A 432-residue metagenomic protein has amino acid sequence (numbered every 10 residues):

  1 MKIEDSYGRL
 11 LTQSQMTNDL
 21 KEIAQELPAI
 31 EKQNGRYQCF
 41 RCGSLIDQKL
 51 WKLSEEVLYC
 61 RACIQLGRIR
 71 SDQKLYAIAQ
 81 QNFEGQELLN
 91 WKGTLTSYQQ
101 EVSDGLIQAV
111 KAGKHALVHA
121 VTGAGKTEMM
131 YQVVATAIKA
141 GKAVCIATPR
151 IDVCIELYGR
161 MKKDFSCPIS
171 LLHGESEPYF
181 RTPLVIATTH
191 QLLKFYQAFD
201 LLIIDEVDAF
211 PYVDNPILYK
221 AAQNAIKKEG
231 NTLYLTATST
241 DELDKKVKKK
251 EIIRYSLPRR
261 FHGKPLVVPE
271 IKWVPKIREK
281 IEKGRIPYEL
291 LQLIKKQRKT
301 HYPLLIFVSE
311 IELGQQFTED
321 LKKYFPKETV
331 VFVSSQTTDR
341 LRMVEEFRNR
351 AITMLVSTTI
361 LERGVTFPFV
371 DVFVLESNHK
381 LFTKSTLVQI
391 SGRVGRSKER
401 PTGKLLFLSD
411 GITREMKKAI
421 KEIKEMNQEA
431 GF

Functional and structural regions predicted by a protein language model:
P28-N82: Interdomain "pre-motor" coupling segment immediately N-terminal to P-loop NTPase/helicase cores
W91-K114: N-terminal pre-P-loop "Q-motif" helix
K111-V133: Walker A/P-loop
T148-E156, R160, S170-F180, A187-K194 (+3 more regions): Conserved helicase motor
F199-W273: Post-DEXD/H (motif II) to motif III coupling segment of the RecA-like Helicase ATP-binding lobe
E206-A209, V344, R348-P401, S409-R414: Conserved RecA-like helicase motor core of SF1/SF2 enzymes
K228-E242, S391-E422: Conserved segment of the helicase C-terminal RecA-like domain
E251-G314, T318, V330: Conserved interdomain linker/interface between the two RecA-like ATPase lobes of SF2 helicase motors
